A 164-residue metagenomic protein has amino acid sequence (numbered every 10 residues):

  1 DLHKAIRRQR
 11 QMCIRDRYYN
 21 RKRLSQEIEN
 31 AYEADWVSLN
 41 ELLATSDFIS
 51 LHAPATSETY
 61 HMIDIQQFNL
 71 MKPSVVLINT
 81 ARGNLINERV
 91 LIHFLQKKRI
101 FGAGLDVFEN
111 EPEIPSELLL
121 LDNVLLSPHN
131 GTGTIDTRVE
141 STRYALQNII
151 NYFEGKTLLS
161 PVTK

Functional and structural regions predicted by a protein language model:
D1-R10, I14: Single conserved hydrophobic/aromatic residue that forms the stacking wall/gate of nucleotide- or nucleobase-binding
R10, A34, I100, N123-L125: Short, conserved active-site loop motifs that form the nucleotide-linked donor/cofactor pocket
N20, S38, P128: Short loop/edge segments at beta-strand edges and connector loops that shape dinucleotide/nucleotide cofactor-binding
R23-E117: Rossmann-like adenosine-cofactor binding region
E111-K164: C-terminal helix-to-coil terminal segments
